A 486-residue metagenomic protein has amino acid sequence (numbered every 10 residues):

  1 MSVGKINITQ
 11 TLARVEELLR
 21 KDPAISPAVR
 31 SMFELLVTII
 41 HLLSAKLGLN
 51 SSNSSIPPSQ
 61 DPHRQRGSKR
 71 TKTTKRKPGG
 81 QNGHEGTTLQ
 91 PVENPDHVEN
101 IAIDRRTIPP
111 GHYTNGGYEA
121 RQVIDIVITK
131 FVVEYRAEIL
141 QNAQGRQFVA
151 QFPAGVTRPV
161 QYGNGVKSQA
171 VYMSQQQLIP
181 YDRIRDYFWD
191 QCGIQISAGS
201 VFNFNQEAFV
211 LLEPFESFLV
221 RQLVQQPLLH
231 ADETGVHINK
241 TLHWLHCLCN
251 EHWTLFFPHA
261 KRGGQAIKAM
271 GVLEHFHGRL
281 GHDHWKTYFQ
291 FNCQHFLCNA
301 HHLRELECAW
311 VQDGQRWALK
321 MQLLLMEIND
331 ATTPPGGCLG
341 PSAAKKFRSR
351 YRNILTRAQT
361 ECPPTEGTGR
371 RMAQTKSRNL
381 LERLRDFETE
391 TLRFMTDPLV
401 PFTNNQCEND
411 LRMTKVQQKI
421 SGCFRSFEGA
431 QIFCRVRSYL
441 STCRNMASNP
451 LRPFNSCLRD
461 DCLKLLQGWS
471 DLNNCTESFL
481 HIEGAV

Functional and structural regions predicted by a protein language model:
M1-V160, F202, A231: Short, flexible loop/hinge motifs at secondary-structure junctions
S2, I6-T9, A137-Q141, R146-V486: Catalytic center-proximal scaffold of phosphoryl-transfer enzymes
